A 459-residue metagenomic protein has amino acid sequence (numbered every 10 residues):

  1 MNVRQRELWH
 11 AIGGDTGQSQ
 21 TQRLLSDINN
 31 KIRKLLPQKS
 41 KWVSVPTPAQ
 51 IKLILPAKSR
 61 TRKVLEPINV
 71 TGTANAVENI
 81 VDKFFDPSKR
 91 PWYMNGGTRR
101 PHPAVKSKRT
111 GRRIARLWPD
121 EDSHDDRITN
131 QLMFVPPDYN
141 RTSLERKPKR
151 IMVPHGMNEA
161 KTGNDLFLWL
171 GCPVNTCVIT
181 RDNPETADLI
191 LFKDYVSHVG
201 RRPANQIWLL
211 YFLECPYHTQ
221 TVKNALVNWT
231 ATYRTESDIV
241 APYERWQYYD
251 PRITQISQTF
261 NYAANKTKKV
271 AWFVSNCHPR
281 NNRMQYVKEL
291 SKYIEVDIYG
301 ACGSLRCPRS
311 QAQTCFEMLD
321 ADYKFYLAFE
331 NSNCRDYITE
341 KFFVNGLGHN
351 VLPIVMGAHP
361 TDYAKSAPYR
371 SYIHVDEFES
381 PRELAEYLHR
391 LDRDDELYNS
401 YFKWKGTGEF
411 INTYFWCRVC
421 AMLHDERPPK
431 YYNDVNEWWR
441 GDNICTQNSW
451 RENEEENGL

Functional and structural regions predicted by a protein language model:
M1-F192, V196-A204, Q220-L459: Pol beta-like nucleotidyltransferase catalytic core
I190, N205-E214: Active-site proximal beta-strand in glycosyltransferases
E214-P216, Q220: N-terminal cap/lid subdomain of alpha/beta-hydrolase-fold enzymes
